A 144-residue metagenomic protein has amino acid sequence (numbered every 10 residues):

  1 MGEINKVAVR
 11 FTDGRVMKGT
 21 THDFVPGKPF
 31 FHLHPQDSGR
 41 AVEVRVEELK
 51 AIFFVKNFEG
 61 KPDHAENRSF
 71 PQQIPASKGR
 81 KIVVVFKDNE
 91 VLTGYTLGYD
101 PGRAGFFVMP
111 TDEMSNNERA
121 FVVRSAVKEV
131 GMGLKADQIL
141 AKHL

Functional and structural regions predicted by a protein language model:
M1-L144: Conserved RNA-binding domains used in RNP assembly and mRNA/RNA metabolism
